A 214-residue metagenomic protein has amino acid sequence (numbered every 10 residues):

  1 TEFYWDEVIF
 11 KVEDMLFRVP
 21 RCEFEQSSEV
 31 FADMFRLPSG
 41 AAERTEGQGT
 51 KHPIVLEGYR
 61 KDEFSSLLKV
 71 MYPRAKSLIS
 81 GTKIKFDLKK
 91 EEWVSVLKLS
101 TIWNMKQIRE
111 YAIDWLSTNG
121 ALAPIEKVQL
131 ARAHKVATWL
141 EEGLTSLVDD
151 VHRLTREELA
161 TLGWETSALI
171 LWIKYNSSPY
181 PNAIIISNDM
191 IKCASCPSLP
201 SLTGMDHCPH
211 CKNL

Functional and structural regions predicted by a protein language model:
T1-T82, N188-L214: BTB/POZ (also called T1 in voltage-gated K+ channels) oligomerization domain detector
R18, E25, H134-E142, R156 (+3 more regions): Low-complexity, intrinsically disordered regions enriched in charged/polar residues
V30, E63-S66, W139, T166-L171: Exposed alpha-helical structural elements
F31, A112, G143-L144, I170-I173: Generic structural signal of hydrophobic/aromatic residues within well-ordered alpha-helices of folded domains
S39-E46, G120, Y180-A183: Short, flexible, solvent-exposed loop/turn segments with mixed acidic/basic and small polar residues
F64-L162: Post-BTB helical module
L147, E157-N188: Solenoidal tandem-repeat scaffolds enriched in leucines and small polar residues
